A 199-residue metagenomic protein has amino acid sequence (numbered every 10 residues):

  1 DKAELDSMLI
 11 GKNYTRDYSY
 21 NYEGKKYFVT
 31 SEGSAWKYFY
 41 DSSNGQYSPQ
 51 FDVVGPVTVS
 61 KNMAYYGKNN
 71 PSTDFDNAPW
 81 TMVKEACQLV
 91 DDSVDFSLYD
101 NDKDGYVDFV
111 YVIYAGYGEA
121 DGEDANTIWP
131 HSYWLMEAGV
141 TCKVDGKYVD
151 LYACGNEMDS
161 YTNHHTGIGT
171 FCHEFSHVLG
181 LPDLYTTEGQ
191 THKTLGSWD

Functional and structural regions predicted by a protein language model:
D1-T194, W198: Active-site-proximal segment of zinc-dependent metalloprotease catalytic domains
